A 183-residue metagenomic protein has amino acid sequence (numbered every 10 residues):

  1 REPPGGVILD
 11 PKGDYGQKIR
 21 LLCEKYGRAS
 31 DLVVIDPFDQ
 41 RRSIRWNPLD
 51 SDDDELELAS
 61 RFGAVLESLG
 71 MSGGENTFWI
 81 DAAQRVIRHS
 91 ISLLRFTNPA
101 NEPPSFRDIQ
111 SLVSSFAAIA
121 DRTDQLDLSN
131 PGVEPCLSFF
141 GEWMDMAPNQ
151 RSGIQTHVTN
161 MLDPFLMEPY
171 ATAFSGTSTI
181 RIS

Functional and structural regions predicted by a protein language model:
R1-S183: P-loop NTPase motor domains
